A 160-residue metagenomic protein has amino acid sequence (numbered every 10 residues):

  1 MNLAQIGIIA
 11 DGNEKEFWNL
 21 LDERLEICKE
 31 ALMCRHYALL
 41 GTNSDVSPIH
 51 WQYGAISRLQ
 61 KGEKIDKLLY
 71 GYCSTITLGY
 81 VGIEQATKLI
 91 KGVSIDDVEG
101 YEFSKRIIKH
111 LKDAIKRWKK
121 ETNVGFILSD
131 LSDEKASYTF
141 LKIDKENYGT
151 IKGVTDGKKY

Functional and structural regions predicted by a protein language model:
M1-L89, S94: Structured mid-domain segments that build the active-site/substrate or prosthetic-cofactor binding neighborhood
N2-Q5, Y72, E84-Q85, K112-I115 (+2 more regions): Residue-level signal for functionally critical sites in structured catalytic/ligand-binding pockets
D11, D22, D45, D66 (+5 more regions): Acidic-enriched, low-complexity/disordered segments with a strong bias for Aspartate over Glutamate
F17, Y72, Y101-F103, F126 (+1 more regions): Phenylalanine-focused residue identity feature
A38-Q52, V98-Y101, K120-S132: Short, glycine/acidic-rich hinge or "gate" loops at secondary-structure transitions that mediate conformational
W51-R58, I108-A114, E134-L141: Eukaryote-specific, cytoplasm-facing alpha-helical/coiled-coil scaffolding segments in long proteins
D96-K116: Short secondary-structure subsegments characteristic of cysteine-rich extracellular domains
K116-Y160: Extended amphipathic alpha-helical segments with heptad-repeat/coiled-coil character used for oligomerization, fusion
